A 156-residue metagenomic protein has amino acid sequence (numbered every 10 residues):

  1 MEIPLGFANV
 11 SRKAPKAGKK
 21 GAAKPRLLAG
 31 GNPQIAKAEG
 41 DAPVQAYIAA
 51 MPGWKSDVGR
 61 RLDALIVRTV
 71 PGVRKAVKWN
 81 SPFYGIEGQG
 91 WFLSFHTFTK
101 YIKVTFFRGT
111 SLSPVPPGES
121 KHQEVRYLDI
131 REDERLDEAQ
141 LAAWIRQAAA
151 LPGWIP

Functional and structural regions predicted by a protein language model:
E2-P156: Charge-dense, helix-prone N-terminal extensions
